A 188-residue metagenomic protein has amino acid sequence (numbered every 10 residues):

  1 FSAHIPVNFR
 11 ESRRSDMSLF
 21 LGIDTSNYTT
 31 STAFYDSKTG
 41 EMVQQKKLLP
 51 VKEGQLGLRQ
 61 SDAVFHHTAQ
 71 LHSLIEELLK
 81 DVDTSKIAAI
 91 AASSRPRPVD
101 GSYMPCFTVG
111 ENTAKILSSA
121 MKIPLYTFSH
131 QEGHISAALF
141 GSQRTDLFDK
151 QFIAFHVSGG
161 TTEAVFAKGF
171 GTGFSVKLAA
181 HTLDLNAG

Functional and structural regions predicted by a protein language model:
H4, N8-A187: Short acidic/glycine-rich loops and adjacent helix/strand connectors that line catalytic pockets where negatively
